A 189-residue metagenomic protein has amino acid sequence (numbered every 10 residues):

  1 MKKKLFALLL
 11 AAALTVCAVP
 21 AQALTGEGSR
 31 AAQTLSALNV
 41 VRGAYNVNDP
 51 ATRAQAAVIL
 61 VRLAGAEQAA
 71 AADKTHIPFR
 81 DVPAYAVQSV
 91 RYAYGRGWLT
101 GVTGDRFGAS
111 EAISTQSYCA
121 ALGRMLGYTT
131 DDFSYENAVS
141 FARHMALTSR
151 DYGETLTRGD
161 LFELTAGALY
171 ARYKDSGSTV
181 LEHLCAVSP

Functional and structural regions predicted by a protein language model:
K2-Q88, R96-T155, L169-P189: Feature responds to low-complexity, polar/acidic, surface-exposed segments characteristic of secreted/exported proteins
